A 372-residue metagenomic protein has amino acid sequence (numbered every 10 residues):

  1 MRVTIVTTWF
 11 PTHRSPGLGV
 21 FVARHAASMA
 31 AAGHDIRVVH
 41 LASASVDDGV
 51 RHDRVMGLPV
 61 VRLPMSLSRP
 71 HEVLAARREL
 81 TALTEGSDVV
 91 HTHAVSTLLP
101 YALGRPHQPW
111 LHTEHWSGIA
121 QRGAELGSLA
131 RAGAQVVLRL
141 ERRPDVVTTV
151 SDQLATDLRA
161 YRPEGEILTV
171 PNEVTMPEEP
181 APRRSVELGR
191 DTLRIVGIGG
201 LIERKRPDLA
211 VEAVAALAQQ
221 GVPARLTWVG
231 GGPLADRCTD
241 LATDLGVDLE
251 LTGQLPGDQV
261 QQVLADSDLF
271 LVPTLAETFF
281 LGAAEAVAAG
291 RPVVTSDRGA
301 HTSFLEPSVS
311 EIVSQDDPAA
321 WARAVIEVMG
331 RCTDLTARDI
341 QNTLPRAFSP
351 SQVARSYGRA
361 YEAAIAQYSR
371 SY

Functional and structural regions predicted by a protein language model:
T4, E187-K205, V211-V214: Conserved donor-binding/catalytic core segment of Leloir-type glycosyltransferases
T92-L98, E114: Short His-centered aromatic/hydrophobic patch
L129-V147, Y161: Membrane-proximal helix-turn-helix segments that form the acceptor-binding/catalytic region of lipid-linked
Q153, E173: Carbohydrate-associated surface elements
C238-L255: Nucleotide-activated donor-binding/catalytic signature segment of Leloir-type glycosyltransferases, i.e., the conserved
L275: Aromatic "clamp/platform" in nucleotide-sugar-dependent glycosyltransferases that forms part of the donor/acceptor
P292-T295: Short hydrophobic beta-strand element within catalytic cores of glycosyltransferases and related nucleotide-activated
P307-A319, E327-T333: Conserved acidic donor-binding segment of nucleotide-sugar-dependent glycosyltransferases
